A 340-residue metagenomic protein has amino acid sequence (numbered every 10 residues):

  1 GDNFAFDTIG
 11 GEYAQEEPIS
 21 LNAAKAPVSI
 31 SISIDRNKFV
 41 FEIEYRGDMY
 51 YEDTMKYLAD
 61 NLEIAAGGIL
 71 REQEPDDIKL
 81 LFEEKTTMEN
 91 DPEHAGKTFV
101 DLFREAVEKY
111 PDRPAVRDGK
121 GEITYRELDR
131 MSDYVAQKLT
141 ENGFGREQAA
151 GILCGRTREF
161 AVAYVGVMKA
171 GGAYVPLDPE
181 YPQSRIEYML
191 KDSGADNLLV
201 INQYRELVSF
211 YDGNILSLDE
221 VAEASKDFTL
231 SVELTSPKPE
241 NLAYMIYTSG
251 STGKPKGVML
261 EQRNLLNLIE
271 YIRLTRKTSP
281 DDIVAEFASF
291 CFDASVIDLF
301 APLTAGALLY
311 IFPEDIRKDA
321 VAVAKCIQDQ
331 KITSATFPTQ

Functional and structural regions predicted by a protein language model:
G1-V28: A short, small/polar-residue-rich loop/turn motif at beta-strand boundaries within alpha/beta enzyme cores
K25, R36-D77, D91-L266, L274-K277 (+2 more regions): Carrier-protein-dependent adenylate-forming modules in NRPS/ANL systems
S31-D35: Short beta-strand micro-motifs enriched in acidic
C154-G155, I246-S249, D282, A288 (+1 more regions): Active-site beta-alpha turn of Rossmann-fold NAD(P)-dependent dehydrogenases/reductases
P179, Y247, A288-S289, P313-E314 (+2 more regions): Conserved donor-binding loops in enzymes that form glycosidic bonds
Y188, D196-N197, I283, I332-S334: Short, Asp-centered acidic motifs that coordinate Mg2+ and/or phosphate in catalytic or ligand-binding sites
V200, F312, F337: Short beta-strand and adjacent tight-turn residues that come in two discontinuous sequence segments and form the edges
K256-A285, F292-T333: Conserved AMP-binding/adenylation subdomain of ANL enzymes
